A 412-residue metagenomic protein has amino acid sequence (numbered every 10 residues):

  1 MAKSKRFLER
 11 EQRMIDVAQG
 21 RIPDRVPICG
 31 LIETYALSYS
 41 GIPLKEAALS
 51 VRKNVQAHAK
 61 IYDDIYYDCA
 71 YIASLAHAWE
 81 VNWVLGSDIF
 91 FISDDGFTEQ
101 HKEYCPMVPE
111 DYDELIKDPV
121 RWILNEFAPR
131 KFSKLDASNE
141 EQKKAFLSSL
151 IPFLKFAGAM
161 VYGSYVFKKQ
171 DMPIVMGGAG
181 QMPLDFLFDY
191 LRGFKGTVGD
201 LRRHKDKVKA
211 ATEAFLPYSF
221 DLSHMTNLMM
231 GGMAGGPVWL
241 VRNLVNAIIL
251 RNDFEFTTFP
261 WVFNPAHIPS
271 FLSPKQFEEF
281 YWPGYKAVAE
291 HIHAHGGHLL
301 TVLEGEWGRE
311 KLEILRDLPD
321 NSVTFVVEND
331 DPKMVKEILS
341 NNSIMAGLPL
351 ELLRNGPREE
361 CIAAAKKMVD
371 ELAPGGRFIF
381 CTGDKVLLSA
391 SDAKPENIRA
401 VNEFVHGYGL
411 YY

Functional and structural regions predicted by a protein language model:
M1-A47, N54-A57, D68-I72, L115-Y412: Active-site loop segments of alpha/beta catalytic cores
A57-G96: Glycine-rich, N-terminal phosphate-binding loop and its surrounding beta-alpha-beta segment
V81-A137: A contiguous, low-structure linker/loop signature
